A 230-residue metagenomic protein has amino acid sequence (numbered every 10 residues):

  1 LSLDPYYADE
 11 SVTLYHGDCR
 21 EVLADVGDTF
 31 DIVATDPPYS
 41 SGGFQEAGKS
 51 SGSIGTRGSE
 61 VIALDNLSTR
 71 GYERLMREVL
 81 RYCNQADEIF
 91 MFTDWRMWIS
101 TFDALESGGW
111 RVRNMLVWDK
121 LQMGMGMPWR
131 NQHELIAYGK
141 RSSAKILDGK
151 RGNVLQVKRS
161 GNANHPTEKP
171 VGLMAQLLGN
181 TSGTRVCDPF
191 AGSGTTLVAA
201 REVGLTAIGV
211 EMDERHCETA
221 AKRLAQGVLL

Functional and structural regions predicted by a protein language model:
L1-V210, R215-C217: Core catalytic lobe of class I
A220: Conserved SAM-binding loop
A225-L230: Class I S-adenosyl-L-methionine-dependent methyltransferase module
